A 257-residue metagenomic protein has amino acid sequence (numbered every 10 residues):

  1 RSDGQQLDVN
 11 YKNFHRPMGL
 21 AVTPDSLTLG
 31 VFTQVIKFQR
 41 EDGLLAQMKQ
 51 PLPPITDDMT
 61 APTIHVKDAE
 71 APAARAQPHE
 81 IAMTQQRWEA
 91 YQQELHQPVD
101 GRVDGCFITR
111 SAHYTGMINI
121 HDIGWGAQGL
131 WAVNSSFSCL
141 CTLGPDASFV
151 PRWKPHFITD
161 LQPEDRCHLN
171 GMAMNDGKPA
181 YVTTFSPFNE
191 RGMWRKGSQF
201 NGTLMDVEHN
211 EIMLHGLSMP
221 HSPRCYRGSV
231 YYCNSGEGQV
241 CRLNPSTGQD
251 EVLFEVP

Functional and structural regions predicted by a protein language model:
R1, T28-T33, W125, A132-F137 (+4 more regions): Conserved beta-strand positions in repeat-built beta-propeller and related beta-rich domains
R1-L27, V31, H121-D122, T183-T184: Beta-strand-rich domains and repeat architectures in extracellular enzymes and scaffolds, especially beta-propellers
S2, G197-E208: Beta-propeller blade signature
D3-G4, E41, G144-A147, V207-H209 (+1 more regions): Short loop/turn segments that connect beta-strands within beta-propeller blades
D8-K12, A46-M59, Q92-E94, V103-A112 (+3 more regions): Beta-propeller fold detector
F14-P24, H113-G129, I158-A180, I212-S229 (+1 more regions): Beta-rich, blade/repeat-based domains predominating in secreted/periplasmic proteins but also intracellular
Q34, C139-C141, F200-T203, Q239-C241: A short loop-to-beta-strand structural motif that recurs across blades of beta-propeller domains
F38-L52, D57-Y91, V182-Q199: Short, conserved, GDST-rich strand-edge loop motifs in beta-rich repeat architectures
